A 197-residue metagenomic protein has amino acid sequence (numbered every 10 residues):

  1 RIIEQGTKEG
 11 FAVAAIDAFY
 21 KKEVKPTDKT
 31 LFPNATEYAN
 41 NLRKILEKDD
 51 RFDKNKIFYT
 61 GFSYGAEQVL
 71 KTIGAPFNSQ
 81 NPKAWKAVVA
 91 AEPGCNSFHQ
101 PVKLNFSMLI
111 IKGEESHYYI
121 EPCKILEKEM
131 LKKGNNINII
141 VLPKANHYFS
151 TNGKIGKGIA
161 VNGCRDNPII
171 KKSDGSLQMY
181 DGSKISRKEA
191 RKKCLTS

Functional and structural regions predicted by a protein language model:
G6-V24: Conserved alpha/beta-hydrolase
D28-D50, K71: Alpha/beta-hydrolase active-site loop
R51-S63: Alpha/beta-hydrolase fold nucleophile elbow
A66-S79: Short glycine-enriched nucleophile-adjacent loop and the immediately C-terminal alpha-helix near the catalytic center
S79-G94: A conserved short beta-strand
I110-K112, L142: Short beta-strand/loop motif that positions the catalytic acidic residue of the alpha/beta-hydrolase fold
H117-I125: Conserved alpha/beta-hydrolase "acid-adjacent" motif
N136-S197: C-terminal catalytic histidine-bearing segment of alpha/beta-hydrolase fold enzymes
